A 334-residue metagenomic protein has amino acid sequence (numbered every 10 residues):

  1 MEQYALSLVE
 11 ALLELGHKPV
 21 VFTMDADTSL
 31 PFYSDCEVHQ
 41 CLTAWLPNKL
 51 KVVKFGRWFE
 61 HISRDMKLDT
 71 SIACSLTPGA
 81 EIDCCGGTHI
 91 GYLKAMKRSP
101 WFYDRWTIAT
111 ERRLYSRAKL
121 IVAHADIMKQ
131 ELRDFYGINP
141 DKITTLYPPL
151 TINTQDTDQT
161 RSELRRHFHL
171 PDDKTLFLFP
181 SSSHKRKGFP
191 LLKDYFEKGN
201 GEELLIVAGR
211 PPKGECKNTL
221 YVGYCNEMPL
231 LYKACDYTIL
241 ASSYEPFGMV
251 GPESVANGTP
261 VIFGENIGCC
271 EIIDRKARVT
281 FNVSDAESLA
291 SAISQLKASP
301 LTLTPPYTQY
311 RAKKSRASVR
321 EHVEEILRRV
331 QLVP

Functional and structural regions predicted by a protein language model:
F102-H124, K129, F135: Membrane-proximal helix-turn-helix segments that form the acceptor-binding/catalytic region of lipid-linked
D156-L170, T302: A short helix/loop element that forms part of the nucleotide-sugar donor recognition site in Leloir-type
P171-K187, K193-F196: Conserved donor-binding/catalytic core segment of Leloir-type glycosyltransferases
Y224, L231-C235: Short alpha-helical donor nucleotide-sugar binding micro-motif in glycosyltransferases
S243: Aromatic "clamp/platform" in nucleotide-sugar-dependent glycosyltransferases that forms part of the donor/acceptor
P260-F263: Short hydrophobic beta-strand element within catalytic cores of glycosyltransferases and related nucleotide-activated
R275, V279-E287, I293-P300: Conserved acidic donor-binding segment of nucleotide-sugar-dependent glycosyltransferases
A298-L332: A charged, aromatic-enriched C-terminal amphipathic alpha-helix characteristic of glycosyltransferases across folds
